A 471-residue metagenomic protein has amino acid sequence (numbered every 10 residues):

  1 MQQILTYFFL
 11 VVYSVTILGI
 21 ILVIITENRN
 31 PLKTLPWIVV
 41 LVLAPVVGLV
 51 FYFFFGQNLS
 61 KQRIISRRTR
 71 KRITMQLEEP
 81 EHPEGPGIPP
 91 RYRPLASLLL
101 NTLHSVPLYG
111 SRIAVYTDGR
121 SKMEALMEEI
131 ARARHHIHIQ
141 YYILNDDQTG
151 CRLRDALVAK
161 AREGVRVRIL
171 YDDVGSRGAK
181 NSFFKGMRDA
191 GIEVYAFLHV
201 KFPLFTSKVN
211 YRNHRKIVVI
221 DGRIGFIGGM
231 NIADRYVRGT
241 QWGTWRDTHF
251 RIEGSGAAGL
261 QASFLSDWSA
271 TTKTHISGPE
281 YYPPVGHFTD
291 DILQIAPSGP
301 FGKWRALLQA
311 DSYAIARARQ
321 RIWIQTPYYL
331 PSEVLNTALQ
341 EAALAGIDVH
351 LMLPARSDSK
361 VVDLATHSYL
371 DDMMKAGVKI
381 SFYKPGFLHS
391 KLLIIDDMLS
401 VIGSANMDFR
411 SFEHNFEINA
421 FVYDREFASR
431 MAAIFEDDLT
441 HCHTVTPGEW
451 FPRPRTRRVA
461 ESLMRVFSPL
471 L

Functional and structural regions predicted by a protein language model:
M1-Q309, Y313, R317, S357 (+6 more regions): N-terminal localization/anchoring segments of enzymes in phospholipid and broader phosphate metabolism
L308, I315, N336, V349 (+1 more regions): A general structural signal for well-ordered alpha-helical packing
A318-Q320, Y328-H350, P354-A355, S359-V361: Helical hairpin unit composed of two closely spaced alpha helices linked by a short loop
I324-T326, Y383, I402-G403: Thr-Gly-centered strand-to-loop micro-motif
E333-N336, D363-A365, I395, E413: Histidine/acidic-residue-rich catalytic or RNA/ligand-binding cores of hydrolases and nuclease-related proteins
A338-A342, S368, D437: Short, solvent-exposed amphipathic alpha-helical segments in soluble enzyme and RNA/protein-processing domains
A345, V349-I395: A beta-strand-loop signature enriched in Asp, Gly, Thr, and Trp that corresponds to the sialidase/neuraminidase Asp-box
